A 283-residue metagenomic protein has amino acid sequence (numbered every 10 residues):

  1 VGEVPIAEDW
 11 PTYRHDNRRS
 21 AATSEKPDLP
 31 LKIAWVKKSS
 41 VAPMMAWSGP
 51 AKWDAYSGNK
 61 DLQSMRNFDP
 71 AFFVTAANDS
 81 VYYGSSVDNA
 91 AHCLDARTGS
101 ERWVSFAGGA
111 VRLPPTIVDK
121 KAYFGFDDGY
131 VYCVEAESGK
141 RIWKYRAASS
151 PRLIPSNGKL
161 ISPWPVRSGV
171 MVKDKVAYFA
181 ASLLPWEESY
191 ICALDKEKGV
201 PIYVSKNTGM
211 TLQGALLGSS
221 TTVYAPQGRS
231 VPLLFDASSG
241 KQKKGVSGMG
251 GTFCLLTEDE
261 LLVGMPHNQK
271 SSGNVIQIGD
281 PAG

Functional and structural regions predicted by a protein language model:
V1-Y82, A90, S100-A107, K140-L160 (+5 more regions): Aromatic (tryptophan-biased) beta-strands that constitute blades/sheets of beta-rich domains
W10, Q63-A91, S105-Y132, K159-C192 (+2 more regions): Repeat-blade elements of multi-bladed beta-propeller folds
D16, T98, V118, D128 (+7 more regions): Acidic/polar residues in short coil/turn loops that connect beta-strands within repeat-based beta-sheet scaffolds
G49-A55, F124-F126, V134, K144 (+2 more regions): Noncatalytic linker/hinge segments flanking ATPase motor cores
D95, E135, D195, D236 (+1 more regions): Structural recognition of the beta-propeller blade-terminating site
K120-K121, E137, R152: Compositionally biased, intrinsically disordered low-complexity segments
